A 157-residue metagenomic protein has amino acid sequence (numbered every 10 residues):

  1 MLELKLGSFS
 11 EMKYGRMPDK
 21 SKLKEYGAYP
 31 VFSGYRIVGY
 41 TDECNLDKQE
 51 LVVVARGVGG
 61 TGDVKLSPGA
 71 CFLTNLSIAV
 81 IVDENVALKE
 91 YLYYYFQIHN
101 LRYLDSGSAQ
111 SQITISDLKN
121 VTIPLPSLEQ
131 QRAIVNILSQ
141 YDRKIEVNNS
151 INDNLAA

Functional and structural regions predicted by a protein language model:
M1-S33, N120-A157: Non-catalytic DNA-recognition/assembly elements of restriction-modification systems
M12-G15, I98, R102: A structural signal for alpha-helix termini and helix-coil/disorder junctions
M17-K20, Y103, G107: Secondary-structure transition/capping residues
S33-H99, S106-Q110, T114-L118: A short beta-sheet element
R102-Y103, I134: Short alpha-helical transmembrane interface motifs in multi-pass membrane proteins
